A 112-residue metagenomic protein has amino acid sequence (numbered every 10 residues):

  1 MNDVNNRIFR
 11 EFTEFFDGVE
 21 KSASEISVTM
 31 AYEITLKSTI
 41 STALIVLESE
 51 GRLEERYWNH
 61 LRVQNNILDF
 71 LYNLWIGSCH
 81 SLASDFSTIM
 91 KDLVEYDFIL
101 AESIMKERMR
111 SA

Functional and structural regions predicted by a protein language model:
N2-A112: Acidic interaction surfaces
